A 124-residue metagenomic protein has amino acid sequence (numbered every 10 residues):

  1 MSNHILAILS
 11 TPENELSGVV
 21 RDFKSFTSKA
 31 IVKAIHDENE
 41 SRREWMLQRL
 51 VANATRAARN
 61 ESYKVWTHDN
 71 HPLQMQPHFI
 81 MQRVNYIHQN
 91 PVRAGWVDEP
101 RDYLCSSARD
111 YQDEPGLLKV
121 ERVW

Functional and structural regions predicted by a protein language model:
M1-W124: Short catalytic/metal-binding and nucleic-acid-binding patches
